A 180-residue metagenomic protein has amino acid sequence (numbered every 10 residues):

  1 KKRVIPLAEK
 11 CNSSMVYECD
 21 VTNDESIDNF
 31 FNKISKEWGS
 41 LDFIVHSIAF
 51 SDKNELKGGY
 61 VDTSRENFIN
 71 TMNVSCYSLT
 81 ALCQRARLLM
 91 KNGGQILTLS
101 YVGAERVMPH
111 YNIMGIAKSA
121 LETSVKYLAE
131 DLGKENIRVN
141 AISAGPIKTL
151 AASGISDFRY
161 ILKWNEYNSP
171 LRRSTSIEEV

Functional and structural regions predicted by a protein language model:
K1-E66, G154: Short-chain dehydrogenase/reductase
E9-S13, I155-S169: A short C-terminal helix-loop "cap" of Rossmann-like NAD(P)-dependent dehydrogenase/epimerase domains
Y17, I44, M72, R138 (+1 more regions): Conserved Rossmann-like nucleotide-binding pocket used by diverse enzymes that bind dinucleotide cofactors
S40, Q95, R138-N140: Structural signature of beta-strand start/N-cap positions in the alpha/beta core of ABC transporter nucleotide-binding
A49-L88, Q95-K134, P146-K148, Y167: Catalytic loop of short-chain dehydrogenase/reductase
V139, S143-G154: Short, flexible catalytic-loop segment of classical short-chain dehydrogenase/reductase
S169-V180: A conserved structural motif in NAD(P)-dependent oxidoreductases
